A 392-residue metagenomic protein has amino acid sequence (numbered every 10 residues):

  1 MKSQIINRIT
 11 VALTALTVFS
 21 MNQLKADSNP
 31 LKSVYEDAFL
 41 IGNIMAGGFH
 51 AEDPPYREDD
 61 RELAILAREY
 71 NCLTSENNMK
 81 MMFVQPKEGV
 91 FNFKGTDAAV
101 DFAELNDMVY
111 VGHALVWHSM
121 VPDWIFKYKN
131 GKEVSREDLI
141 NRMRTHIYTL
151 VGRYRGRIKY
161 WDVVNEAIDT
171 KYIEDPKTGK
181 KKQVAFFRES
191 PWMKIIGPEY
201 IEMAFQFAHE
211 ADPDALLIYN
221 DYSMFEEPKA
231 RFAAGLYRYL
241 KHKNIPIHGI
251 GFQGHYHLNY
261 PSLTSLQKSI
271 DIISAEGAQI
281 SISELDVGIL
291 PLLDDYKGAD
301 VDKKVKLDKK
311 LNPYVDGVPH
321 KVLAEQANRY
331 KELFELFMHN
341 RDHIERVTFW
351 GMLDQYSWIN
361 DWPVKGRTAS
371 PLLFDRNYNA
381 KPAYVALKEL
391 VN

Functional and structural regions predicted by a protein language model:
M1-S28: Bacterial Sec-dependent N-terminal signal peptides
D27-C72, E76: Boundary/entry segment of secreted carbohydrate-active catalytic domains
S33-E36, D60-N71, D97-V109, G152-R155 (+4 more regions): Acidic (Asp/Glu)-rich catalytic clusters
I41-G47, D162-V163, E202-K229, S281-E284 (+1 more regions): Aromatic-lined carbohydrate-recognition surfaces of secreted/lumenal glycan-active proteins
M45-D59, M81-K94, I168-T170, S223-F232 (+3 more regions): Acidic-and-aromatic substrate-binding clefts and catalytic sites of carbohydrate-active enzymes
A51-A67, R142-L150, P228-L240, Y330-L336: Short, acidic/polar
N71-P86, G95-L217, Y222-M224, P291-L292: Substrate-binding cleft and catalytic face of glycoside hydrolase catalytic domains, especially the flexible beta-alpha
R153, E166-K194, F207, A211 (+3 more regions): Aromatic-rich peripheral "rim/lid" segments of glycoside hydrolase catalytic domains that contact and position glycan
